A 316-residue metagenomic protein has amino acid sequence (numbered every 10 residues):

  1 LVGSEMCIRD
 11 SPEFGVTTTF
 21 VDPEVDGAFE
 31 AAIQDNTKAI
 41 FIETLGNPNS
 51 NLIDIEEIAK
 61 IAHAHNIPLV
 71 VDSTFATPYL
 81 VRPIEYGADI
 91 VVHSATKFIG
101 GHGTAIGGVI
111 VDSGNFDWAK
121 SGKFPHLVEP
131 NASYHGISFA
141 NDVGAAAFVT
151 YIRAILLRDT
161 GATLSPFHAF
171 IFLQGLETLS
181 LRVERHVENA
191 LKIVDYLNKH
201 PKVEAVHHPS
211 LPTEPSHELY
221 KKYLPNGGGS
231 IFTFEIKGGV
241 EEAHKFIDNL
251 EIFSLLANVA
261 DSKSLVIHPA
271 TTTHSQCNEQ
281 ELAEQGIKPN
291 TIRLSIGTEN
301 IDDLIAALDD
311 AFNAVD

Functional and structural regions predicted by a protein language model:
L1-I8: Short, small-residue-biased leader/transition segments that mark boundaries at the very start of proteins
R9, F14, D35, R182 (+2 more regions): PLP-dependent enzyme catalytic core of the Aspartate aminotransferase-like
R9-E57: PLP-dependent aminotransferase-class I/II
F20-D22, F41-I42, L69-S73, V91-S94 (+2 more regions): General beta-strand structural signal in soluble alpha/beta enzymes
D22-A28, T74-P78, T213: Short acidic loop-to-helix transition motifs that present clustered carboxylates
Q34, A39-F41, L52-I90: Catalytic PLP-binding core of fold-type I/II PLP enzymes
I40-E43, I58, D72, P83 (+4 more regions): Buried hydrophobic positions in well-ordered alpha/beta secondary-structure cores of metabolic enzymes
I90-H93, I99-I231, E235-S262: Active-site C-terminal subdomain of aminotransferase-like
